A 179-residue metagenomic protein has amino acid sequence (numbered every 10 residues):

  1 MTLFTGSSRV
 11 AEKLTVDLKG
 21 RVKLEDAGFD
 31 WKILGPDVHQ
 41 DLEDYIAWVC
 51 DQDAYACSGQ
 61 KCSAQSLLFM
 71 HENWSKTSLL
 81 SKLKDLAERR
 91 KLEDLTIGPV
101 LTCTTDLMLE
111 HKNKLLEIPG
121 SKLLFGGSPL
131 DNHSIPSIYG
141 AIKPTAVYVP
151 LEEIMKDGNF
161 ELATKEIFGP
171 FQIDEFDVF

Functional and structural regions predicted by a protein language model:
M1, Q52, I173-F176: Generic intrinsically disordered, low-complexity segments enriched for polar/acidic and small residues
M1-V10: Active-site phosphate-binding strand-loop segment of PLP-dependent enzymes
R9-M155: ALDH superfamily catalytic-core signature
S137-T145, N159-F179: Conserved glycine-rich beta-strand-loop-beta hairpin in the small C-terminal domain of fold type I
